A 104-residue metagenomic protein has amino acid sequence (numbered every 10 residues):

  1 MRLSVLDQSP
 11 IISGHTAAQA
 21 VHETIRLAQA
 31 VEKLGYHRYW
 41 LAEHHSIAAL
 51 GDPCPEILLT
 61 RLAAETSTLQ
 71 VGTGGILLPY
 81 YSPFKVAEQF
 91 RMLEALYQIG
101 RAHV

Functional and structural regions predicted by a protein language model:
M1-V71: N-terminal beta1-alpha1-beta2 module of alpha/beta enzyme domains
Q19-E23, P79-M92: Glycine-rich anion/phosphate-binding loops
E32-G35, L77, L93: A general marker of short, structured functional hotspots
Y36, Q98-I99: A structural motif
G72-P79: Structural motif corresponding to the early beta-alpha repeats
M92-Q98: Conserved hydrolase catalytic core segment
A102-V104: Conserved small/polar residues in nucleotide/adenosyl-binding loops
